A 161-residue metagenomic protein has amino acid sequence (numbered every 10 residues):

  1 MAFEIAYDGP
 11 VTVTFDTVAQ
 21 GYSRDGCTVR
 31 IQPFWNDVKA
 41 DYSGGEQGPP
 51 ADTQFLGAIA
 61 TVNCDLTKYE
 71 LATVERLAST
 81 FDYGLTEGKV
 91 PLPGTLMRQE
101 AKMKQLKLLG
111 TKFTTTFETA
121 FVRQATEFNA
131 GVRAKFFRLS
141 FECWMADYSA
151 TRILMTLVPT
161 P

Functional and structural regions predicted by a protein language model:
M1-V74, T114-F136: Solvent-exposed edge beta-strands and adjacent loop segments that serve as assembly or binding interfaces
V18, T80, L109-T111, T160: Low-complexity, intrinsically disordered/propeptide-like segments
P33, G110, M145-D147: Residues on the solvent-exposed faces and adjacent turns of beta-rich solenoids used to engage binding targets
T61-D65, Q105-K107, R138-E142: Beta-strand secondary-structure signal
D65, E87, P91, E142-W144: Residue-level recognition of well-ordered secondary-structure positions
E75-K102, R152, T156-P161: Charged, amphipathic alpha-helical segments and their flanking helix caps
G88-N129: Acidic-leaning, charged glycine-interspersed low-complexity segments
F117-P161: Short, charged interaction patches at domain edges and termini
